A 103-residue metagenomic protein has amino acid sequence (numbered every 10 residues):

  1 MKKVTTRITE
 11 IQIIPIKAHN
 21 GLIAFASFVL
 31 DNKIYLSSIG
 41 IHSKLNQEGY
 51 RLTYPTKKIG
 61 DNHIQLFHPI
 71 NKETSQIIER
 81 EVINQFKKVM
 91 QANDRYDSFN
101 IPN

Functional and structural regions predicted by a protein language model:
M1-N103: Single-stranded nucleic acid-binding surfaces, predominantly the OB-fold ssDNA-binding core
